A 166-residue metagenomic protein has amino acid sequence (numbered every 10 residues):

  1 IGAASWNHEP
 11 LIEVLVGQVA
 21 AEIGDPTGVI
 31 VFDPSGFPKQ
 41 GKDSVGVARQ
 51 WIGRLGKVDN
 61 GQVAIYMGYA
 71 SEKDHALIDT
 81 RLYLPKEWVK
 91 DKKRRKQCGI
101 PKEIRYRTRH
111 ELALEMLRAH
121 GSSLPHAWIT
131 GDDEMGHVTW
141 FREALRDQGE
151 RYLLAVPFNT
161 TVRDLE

Functional and structural regions predicted by a protein language model:
I1-S5, L124-A127: Short, basic, glycine/proline-bearing loop/turn elements
G2-K86, D91: Active-site-proximal, Lys/Arg-enriched surface segment that forms a nucleic-acid-binding/basic interface patch
K93-E166: An internal, acidic/charged active-site-proximal segment that coordinates divalent cations and/or engages
